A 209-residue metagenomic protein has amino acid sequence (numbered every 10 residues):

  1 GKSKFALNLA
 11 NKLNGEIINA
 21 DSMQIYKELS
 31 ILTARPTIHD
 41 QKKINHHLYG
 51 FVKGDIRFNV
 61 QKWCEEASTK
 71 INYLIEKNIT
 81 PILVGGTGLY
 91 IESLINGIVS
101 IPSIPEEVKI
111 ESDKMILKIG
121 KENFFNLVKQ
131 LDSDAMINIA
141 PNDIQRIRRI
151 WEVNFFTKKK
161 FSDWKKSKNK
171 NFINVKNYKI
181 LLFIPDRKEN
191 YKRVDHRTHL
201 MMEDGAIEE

Functional and structural regions predicted by a protein language model:
G1-E209: Phosphate/pyrophosphate-binding catalytic cores of soluble transferases and nucleic-acid-acting enzymes
